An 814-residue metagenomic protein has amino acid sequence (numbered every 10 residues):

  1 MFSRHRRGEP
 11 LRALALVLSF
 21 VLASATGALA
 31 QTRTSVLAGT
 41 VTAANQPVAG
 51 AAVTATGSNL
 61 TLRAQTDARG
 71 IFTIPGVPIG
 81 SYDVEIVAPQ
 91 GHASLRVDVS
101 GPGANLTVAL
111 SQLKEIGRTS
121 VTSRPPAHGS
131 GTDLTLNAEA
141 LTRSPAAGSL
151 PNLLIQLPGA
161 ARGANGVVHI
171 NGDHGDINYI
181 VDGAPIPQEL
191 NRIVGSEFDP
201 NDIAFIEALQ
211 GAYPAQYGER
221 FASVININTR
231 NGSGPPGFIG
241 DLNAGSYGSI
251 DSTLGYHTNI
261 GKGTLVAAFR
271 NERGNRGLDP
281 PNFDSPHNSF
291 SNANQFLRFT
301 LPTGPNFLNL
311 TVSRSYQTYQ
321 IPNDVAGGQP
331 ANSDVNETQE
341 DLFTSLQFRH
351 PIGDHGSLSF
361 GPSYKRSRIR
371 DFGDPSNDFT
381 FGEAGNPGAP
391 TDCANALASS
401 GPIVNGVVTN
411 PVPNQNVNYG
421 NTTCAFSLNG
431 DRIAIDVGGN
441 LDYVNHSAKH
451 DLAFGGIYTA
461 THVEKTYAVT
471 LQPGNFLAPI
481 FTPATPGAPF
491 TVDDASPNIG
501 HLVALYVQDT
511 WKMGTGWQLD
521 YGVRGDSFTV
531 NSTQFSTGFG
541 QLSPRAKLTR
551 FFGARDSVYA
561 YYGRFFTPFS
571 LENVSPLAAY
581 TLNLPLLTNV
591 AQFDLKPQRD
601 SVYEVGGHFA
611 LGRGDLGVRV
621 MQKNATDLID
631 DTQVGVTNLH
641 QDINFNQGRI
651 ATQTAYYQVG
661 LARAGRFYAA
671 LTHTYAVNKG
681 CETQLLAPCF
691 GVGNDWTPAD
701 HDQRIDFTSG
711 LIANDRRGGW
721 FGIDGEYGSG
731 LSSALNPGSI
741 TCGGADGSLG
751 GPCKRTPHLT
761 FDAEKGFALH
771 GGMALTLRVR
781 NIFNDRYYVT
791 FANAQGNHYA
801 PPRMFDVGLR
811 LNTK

Functional and structural regions predicted by a protein language model:
L16, L301-G304, E337, P698-K814: Conserved C-terminal beta-signal and adjacent last beta-strands/turns of outer-membrane beta-barrel proteins
T40-Q46, A52-S58, V87-Q90, S100-R143 (+3 more regions): Short, acidic, small-residue-rich periplasmic hinge/interaction motif at the N-terminus of Gram-negative outer-membrane
N105-V108, L150-L153, V168, I193-S196 (+2 more regions): N-terminal periplasmic accessory domains that precede and gate Gram-negative outer-membrane beta-barrel machines
S149-I186, A204: Extracytoplasmic beta-strand/coil segments of soluble accessory domains associated with Gram-negative outer-membrane
A184-Q210: Short acidic/polar hinge/loop motifs at secondary-structure boundaries that mediate gating or recognition
A244-R273, N282-Y319, N336-S357: Transmembrane beta-barrel wall of Gram-negative outer-membrane proteins
S359-S363, S367-D371, F551, Y559 (+4 more regions): Membrane-embedded beta-barrel scaffold of Gram-negative outer-membrane proteins
M513-G514, V620-T626, Q641-P737, F783: Gram-negative outer-membrane beta-barrel transporters
